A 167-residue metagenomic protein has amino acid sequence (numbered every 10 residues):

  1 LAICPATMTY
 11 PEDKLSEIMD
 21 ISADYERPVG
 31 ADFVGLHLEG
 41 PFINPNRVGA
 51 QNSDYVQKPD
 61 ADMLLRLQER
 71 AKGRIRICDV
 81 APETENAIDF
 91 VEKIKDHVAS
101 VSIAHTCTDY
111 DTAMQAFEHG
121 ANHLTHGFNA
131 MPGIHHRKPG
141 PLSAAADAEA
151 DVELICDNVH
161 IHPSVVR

Functional and structural regions predicted by a protein language model:
L1-E17, A31-N44, A71-E83, A99-V101 (+3 more regions): Divalent metal-dependent hydrolysis catalytic cores, especially in the metallo-beta-lactamase
Y10-E12, Q51-Y55, E83-E85, D109-Y110 (+2 more regions): Short, small-residue-enriched loops and turns at beta-alpha junctions that line or gate enzyme active sites
D13-S22, G49: Metal-dependent catalytic neighborhoods of phosphoester/phosphodiester hydrolases
I18-I21, D60-D62, H136-L142: Charged helix-capping and loop-helix junction motifs
Y25-G30, V91-E92, A145-E149: Alpha-helix-loop-beta-strand connector modules within alpha/beta enzyme cores
N44-E69: Conserved phosphate-binding/catalytic loop of the ribokinase/pfkB sugar-kinase fold
R66, I75-P82, A87-D109, A113-M131 (+1 more regions): Extended, charged catalytic domains and RNA/DNA-binding interfaces, predominantly in divalent-metal-using enzymes
T112-Q115, H119-R167: Active-site-adjacent C-terminal substructures of enzyme catalytic domains
